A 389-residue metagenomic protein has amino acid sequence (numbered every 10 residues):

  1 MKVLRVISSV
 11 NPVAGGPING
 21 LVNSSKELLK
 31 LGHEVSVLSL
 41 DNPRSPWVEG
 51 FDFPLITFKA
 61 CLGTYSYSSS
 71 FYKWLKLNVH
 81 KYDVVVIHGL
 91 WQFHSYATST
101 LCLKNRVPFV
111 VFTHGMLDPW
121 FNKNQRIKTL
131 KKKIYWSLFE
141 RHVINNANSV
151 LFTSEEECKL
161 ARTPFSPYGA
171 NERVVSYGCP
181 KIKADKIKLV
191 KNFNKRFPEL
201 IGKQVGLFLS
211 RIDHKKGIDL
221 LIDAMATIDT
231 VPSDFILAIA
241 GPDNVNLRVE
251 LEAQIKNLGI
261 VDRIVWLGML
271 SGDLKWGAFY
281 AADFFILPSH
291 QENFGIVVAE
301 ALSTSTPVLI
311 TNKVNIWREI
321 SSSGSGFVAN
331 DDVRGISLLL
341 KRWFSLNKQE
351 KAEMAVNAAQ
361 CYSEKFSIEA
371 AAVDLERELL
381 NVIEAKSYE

Functional and structural regions predicted by a protein language model:
L4, L151, C179, P198-K216 (+2 more regions): Conserved donor-binding/catalytic core segment of Leloir-type glycosyltransferases
L38-R44, C179, L209, I236-E252 (+1 more regions): Glycosyltransferase donor-sugar binding loop
L90, H290: Aromatic "clamp/platform" in nucleotide-sugar-dependent glycosyltransferases that forms part of the donor/acceptor
K104, L117, K132-V150: Membrane-proximal helix-turn-helix segments that form the acceptor-binding/catalytic region of lipid-linked
N146, C158-P180: Helix-loop-beta element that forms the nucleotide-linked donor phosphate-binding surface in glycosyltransferases
N246-E250, V261-S271, A278: Active-site donor-binding acidic/aromatic loop of nucleotide-activated sugar and phosphosugar transferases involved
P307-T311: Short hydrophobic beta-strand element within catalytic cores of glycosyltransferases and related nucleotide-activated
G326-R334, R342-K348: Conserved acidic donor-binding segment of nucleotide-sugar-dependent glycosyltransferases
